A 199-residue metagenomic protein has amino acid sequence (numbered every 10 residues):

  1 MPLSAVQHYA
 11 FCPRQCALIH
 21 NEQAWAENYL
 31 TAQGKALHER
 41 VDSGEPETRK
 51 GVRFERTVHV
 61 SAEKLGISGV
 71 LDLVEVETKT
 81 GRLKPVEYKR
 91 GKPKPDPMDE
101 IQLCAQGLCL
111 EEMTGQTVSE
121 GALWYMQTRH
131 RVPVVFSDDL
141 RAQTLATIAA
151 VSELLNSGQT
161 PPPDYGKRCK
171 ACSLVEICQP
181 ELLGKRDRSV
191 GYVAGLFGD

Functional and structural regions predicted by a protein language model:
M1-P85, K185, Y192-D199: Metal-dependent nuclease catalytic cores that hydrolyze phosphodiester bonds in DNA/RNA, characterized by
M1-Q7, P97, T160-K167: Structural motif
F11, Q23, D42, A149 (+4 more regions): Generic surface-pattern signal
C12, C16, Q159-D199: Cysteine-cluster motifs in flexible loop/terminal segments that predominantly coordinate metals
Y29, L108, F136, S189-Y192: Juxtamembrane helix-loop transition sites at the ends of transmembrane segments in multi-pass membrane proteins
L37-R40, A105, L140, L183: Juxtamembrane/interface motifs at transmembrane-helix termini
E63-G69, V76-G158, K170, E176: Nucleic-acid nuclease catalytic cores
